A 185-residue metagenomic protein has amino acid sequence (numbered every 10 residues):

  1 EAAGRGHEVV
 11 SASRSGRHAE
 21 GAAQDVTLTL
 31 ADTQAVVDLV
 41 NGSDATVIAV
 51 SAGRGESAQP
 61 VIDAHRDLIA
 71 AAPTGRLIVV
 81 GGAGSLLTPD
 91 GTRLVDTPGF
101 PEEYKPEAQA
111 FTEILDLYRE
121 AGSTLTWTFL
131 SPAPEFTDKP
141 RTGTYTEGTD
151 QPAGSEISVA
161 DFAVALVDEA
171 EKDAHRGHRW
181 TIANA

Functional and structural regions predicted by a protein language model:
E1-S15, T33, G75-R76, G84-A185: Oxidoreductase cofactor-interface core, primarily capturing Rossmann-like NAD(P)-dependent enzymes
R17-T74: NAD(P)H-binding glycine-rich loop region in Rossmannoid oxidoreductase-like domains and their noncatalytic homologs
G53, A83-G84: Catalytic metal-binding/acid-base residues of hydrolase active sites
